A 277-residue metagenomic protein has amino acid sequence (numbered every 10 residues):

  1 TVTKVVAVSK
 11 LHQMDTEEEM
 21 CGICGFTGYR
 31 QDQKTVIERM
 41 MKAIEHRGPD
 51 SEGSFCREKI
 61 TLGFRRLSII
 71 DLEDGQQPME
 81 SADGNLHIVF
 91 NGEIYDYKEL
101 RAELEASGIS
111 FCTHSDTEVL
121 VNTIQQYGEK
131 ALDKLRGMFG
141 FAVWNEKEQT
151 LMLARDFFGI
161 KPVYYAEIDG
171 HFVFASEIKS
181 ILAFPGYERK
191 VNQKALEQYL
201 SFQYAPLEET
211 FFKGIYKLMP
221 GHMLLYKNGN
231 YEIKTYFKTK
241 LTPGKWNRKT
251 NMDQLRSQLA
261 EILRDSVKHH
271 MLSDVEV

Functional and structural regions predicted by a protein language model:
V2-V8, D15: Acidic, Ala/Val/Gly-enriched low-complexity intrinsically disordered segments
V8-L11, C112: Short linear motifs centered on Gly/Pro in flexible linkers and helix caps
D15-V277: Cysteine-centered catalytic environments shared across enzyme families
